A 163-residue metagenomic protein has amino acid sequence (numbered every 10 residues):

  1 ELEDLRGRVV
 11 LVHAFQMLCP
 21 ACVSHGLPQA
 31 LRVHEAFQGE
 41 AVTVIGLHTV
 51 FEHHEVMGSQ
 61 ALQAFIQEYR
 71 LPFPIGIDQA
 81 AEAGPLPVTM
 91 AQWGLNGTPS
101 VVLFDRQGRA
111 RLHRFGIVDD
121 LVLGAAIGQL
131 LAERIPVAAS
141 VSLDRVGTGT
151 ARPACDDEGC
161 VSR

Functional and structural regions predicted by a protein language model:
E1-G26, A30, V44: Short active-site neighborhood of thiol/selenol oxidoreductases, capturing the structured segment around
R6-V10, G39-T43, R70-P74, R106: Loop/turn elements at helix/coil->beta-strand transitions in domains of secreted/extracellular proteins
R8, C22-V23, E55, S59 (+2 more regions): Solvent-exposed, acidic/flexible segments
R8, E52, T98: Active-site loop signature of alpha/beta-hydrolase-fold enzymes
A14-Q16, L47-V50, I77-A80, R114-I117: Active-site-proximal beta-strand/loop segments in catalytic clefts of secreted hydrolases
V23-R70, A80-V88: Structural microenvironment flanking redox-active thiols in thiol-disulfide oxidoreductases
H25, Y69-L71, D78-G128: Thiol/disulfide oxidoreductase modules built on the thioredoxin-like
A126-R163: Non-globular targeting/processing and membrane-anchoring segments
